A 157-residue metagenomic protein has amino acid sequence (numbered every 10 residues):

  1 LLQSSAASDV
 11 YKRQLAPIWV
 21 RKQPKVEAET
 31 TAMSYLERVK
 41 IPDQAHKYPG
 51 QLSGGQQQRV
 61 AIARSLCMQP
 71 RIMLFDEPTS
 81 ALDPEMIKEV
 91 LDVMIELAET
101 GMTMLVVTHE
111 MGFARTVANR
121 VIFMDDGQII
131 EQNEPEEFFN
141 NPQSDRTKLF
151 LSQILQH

Functional and structural regions predicted by a protein language model:
L1-A7, Y11: Single conserved hydrophobic/aromatic residue that forms the stacking wall/gate of nucleotide- or nucleobase-binding
K47, M68, T100: Conserved signature/switch motifs of ABC ATPase nucleotide-binding domains
Y48-L52, Q56: Conserved ABC ATPase signature
M73-D76: Catalytic Walker B motif of ABC-type/P-loop ATPase nucleotide-binding domains
K88-T100: Helical segment within the ABC ATPase nucleotide-binding domain
T108-H109: H-loop/switch region of ABC-family ATPase nucleotide-binding domains
